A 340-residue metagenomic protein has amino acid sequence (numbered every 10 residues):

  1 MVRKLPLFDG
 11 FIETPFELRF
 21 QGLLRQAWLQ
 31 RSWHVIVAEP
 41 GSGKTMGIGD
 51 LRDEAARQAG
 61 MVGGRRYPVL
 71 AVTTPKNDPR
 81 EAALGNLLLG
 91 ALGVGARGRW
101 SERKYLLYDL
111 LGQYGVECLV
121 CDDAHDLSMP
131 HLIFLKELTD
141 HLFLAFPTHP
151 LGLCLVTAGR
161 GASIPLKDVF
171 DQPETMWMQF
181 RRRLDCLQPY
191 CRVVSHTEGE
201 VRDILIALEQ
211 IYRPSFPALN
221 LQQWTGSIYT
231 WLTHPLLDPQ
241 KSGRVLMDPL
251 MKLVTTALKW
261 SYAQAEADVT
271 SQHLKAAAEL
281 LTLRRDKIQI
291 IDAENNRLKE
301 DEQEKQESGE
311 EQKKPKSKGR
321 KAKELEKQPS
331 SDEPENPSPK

Functional and structural regions predicted by a protein language model:
K4-F16, G47-A55, Y67, N77 (+2 more regions): C-terminal alpha-helical "lid" subdomain
F16-L29: Pre-Walker A adenine-sensing motif
L29-L51: Walker A/P-loop nucleotide-binding motif
E54-G64, V94, F143: Post-Walker A helix-loop "phosphate-sensing" segment adjacent to the P-loop in P-loop NTPases
V69-R97: Conserved NTP-binding/hydrolysis module of P-loop NTPases
L70-T73, E137-S227, Q306: The catalytic "switch" region of P-loop NTPases
G98-Y114: Conserved alpha-helical scaffold flanking the Walker A/P-loop in AAA+ ATPase domains
L110-H131: Conserved P-loop NTPase "ATPase switch" module shared by AAA+ and STAND
